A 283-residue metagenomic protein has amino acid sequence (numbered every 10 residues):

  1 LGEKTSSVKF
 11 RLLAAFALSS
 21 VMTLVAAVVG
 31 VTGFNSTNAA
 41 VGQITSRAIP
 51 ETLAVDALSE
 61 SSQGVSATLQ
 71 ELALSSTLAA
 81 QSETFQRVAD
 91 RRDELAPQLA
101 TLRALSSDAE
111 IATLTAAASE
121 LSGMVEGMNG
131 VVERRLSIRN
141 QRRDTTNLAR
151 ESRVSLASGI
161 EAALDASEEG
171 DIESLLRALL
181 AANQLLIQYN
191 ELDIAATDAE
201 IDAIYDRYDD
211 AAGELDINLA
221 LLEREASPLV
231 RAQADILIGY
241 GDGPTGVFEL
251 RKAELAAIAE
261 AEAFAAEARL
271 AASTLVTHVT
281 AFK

Functional and structural regions predicted by a protein language model:
L1-K4: N-terminal secretory signal peptides that target proteins for export/translocation
S6-S36, L121: Extreme N-terminal signal-anchor transmembrane helix of membrane signaling/transducer proteins, especially in bacteria
S7, R11, T23, I44-R47 (+2 more regions): Disorder-to-helix initiation segments
A40-E120, G127-I236, L250-F264: Membrane-proximal N-terminal soluble sensing/regulatory segments of transmembrane proteins
A271-K283: Juxtamembrane amphipathic/hinge helix adjacent to a transmembrane helix
